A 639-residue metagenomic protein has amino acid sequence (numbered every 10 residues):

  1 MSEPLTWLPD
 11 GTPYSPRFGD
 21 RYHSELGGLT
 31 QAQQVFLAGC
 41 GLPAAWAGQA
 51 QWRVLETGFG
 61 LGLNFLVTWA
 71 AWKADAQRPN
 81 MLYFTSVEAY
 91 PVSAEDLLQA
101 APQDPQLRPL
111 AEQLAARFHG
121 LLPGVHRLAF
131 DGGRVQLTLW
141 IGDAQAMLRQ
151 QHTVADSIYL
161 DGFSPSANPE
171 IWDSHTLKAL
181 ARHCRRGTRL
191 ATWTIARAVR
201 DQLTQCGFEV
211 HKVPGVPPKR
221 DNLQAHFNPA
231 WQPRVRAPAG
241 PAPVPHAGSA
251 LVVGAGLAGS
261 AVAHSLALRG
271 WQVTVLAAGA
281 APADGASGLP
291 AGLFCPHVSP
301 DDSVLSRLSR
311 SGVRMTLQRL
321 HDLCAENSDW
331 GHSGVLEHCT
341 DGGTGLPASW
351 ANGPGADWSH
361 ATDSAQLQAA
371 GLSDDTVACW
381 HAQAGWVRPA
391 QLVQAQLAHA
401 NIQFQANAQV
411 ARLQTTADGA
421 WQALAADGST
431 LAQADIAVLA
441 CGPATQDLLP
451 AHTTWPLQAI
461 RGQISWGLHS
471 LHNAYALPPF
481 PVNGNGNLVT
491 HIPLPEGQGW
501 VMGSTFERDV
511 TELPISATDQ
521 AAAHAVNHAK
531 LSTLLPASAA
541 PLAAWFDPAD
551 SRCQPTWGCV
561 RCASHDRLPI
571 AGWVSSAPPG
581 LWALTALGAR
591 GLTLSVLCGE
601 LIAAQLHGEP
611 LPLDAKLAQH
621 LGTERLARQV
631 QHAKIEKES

Functional and structural regions predicted by a protein language model:
M1-W52, W69-P105, E624, V630: Rossmann-like AdoMet
W46-A155, S174: The AdoMet/dcAdoMet-binding core of the Class I SAM-like
A191, S303-G312, G342-T344, C379-A395 (+3 more regions): Short beta-strand to alpha-helix junction loop
W231-P245, L251-R269, A278, A286-V298 (+3 more regions): Active-site substrate-recognition segment that forms the wall of the catalytic cavity or substrate channel
A291-G371, D375-T376: Dinucleotide-binding Rossmann-like beta1-alpha1 core, especially the glycine-rich loop that anchors the ADP
W380-T416, A420-W421, A425, A440 (+1 more regions): Helical element adjacent to the flavin cofactor pocket in flavoenzyme catalytic cores
Q383, A539-S639: C-terminal catalytic lobe of FAD-dependent flavoproteins
D427-I436: Core beta-strand elements of the Rossmann-like FAD/NAD(P) dinucleotide-binding domain in flavoenzyme oxidoreductases
